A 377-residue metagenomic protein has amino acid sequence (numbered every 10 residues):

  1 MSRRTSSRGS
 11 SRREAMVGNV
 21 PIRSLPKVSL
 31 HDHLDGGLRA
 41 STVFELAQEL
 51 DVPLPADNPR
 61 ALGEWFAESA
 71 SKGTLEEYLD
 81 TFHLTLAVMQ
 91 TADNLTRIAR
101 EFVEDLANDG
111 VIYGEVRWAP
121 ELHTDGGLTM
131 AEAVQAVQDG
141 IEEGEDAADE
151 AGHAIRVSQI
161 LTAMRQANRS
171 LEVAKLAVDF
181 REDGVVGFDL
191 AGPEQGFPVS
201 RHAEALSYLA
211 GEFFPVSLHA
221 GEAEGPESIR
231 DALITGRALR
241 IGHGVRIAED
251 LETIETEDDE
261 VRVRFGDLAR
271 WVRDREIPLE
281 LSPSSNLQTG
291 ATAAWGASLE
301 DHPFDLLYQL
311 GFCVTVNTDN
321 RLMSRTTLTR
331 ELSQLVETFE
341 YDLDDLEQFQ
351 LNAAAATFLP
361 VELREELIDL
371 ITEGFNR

Functional and structural regions predicted by a protein language model:
S2-R4, R12-F214, E222-R240, R246-R377: Metal-cofactor-binding active-site regions of metalloenzymes
H219: Short HxH-centered metal-ligating active-site micro-motif
